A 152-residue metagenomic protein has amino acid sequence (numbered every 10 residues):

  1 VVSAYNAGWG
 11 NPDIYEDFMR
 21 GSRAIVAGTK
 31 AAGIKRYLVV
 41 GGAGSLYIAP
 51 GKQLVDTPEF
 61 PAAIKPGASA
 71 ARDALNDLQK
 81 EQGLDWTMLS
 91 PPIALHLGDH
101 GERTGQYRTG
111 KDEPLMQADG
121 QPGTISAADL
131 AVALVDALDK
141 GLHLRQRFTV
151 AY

Functional and structural regions predicted by a protein language model:
V1-A32, D139-L142: NAD(P)H-binding glycine-rich loop region in Rossmannoid oxidoreductase-like domains and their noncatalytic homologs
V2-S3, R36-V40: Short beta-strand segments at enzyme active-site cores
P12, A32-R36, A43-Y152: Oxidoreductase cofactor-interface core, primarily capturing Rossmann-like NAD(P)-dependent enzymes
